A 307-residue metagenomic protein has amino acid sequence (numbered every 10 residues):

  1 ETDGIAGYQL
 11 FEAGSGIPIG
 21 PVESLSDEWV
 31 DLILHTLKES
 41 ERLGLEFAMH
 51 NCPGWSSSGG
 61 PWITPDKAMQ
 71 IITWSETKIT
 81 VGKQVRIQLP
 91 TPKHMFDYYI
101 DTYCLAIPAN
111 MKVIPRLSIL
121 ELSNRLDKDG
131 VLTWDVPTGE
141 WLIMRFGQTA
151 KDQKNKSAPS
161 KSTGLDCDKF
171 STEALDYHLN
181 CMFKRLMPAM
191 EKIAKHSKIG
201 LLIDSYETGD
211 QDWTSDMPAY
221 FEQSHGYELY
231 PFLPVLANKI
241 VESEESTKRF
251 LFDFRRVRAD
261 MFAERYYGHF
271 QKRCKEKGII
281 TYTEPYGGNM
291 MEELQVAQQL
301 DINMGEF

Functional and structural regions predicted by a protein language model:
E1-D3, G7, E23-F252, D260-F262: Mature extracytoplasmic enzyme cores
E1-P18, V22-E23, L294-A297, N303-G305: N-terminal-proximal low-complexity accessory segments that begin disordered and transition into the first
L10-A13, H50, I203-D204, I280-Y286 (+1 more regions): Generic beta-strand/beta-sheet core signal
F47, F270, T281: Carbohydrate-binding surfaces in secreted/extracellular proteins
S56-P61, K277-F307: Hydrophobic targeting/anchoring helices
D253, V257, M261, P285-M290: Active-site-adjacent structural elements in folded domains
